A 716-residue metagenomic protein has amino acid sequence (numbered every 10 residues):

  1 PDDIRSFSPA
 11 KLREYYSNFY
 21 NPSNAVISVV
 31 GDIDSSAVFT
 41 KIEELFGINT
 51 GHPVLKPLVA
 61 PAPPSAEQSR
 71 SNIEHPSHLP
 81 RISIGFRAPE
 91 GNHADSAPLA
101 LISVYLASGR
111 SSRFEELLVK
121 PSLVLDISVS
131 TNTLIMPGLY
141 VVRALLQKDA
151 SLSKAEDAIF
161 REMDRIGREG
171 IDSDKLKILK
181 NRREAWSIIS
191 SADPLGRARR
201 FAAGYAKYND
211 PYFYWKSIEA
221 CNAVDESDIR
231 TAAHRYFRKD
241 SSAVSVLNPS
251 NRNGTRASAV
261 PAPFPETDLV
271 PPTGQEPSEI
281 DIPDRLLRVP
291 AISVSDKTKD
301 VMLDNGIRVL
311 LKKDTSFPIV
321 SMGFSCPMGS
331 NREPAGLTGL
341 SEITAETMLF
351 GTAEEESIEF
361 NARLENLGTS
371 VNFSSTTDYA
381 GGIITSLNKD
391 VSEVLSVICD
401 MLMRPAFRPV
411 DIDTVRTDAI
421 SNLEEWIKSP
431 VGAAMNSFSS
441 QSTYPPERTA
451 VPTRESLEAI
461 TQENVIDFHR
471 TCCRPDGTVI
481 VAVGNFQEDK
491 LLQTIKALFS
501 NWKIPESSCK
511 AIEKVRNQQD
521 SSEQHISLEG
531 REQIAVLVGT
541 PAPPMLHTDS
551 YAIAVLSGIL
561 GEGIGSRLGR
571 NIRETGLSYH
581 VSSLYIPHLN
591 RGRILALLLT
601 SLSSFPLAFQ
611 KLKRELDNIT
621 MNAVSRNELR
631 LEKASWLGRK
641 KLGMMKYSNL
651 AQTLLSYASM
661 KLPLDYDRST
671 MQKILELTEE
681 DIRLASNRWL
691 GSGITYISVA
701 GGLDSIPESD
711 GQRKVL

Functional and structural regions predicted by a protein language model:
P1-A25, S35, P57-A62, E90 (+10 more regions): Histidine-acidic residue clusters that define the catalytic metal-binding segment of zinc metallopeptidase domains
P1-D2, N24-V30, L79-E90, E116-A223 (+13 more regions): M16 family metallopeptidases and their MPP-like homologs
K11-L45, S241-S242, Q462-L498, G693-I697: Non-catalytic, conformational "gating/processing" segments within enzyme and secreted inhibitor domains
S17-F19, I73-P76, T131-L134, Y236 (+8 more regions): Replace "in large, NTP-powered and nucleic-acid-processing enzymes" with "in large, NTP-powered factors and other
D34-E74, E116, W215-S325, Q487-S527 (+1 more regions): Proteolytic maturation boundary segments
A66-P76, W186-I188, E425, D520-R531 (+1 more regions): Short, low-order "capping/linker" segments at domain edges
A97-P98, I102, A155-A158, A552 (+2 more regions): Short amphipathic alpha-helical coupling segments at ligand-binding clamshell hinges and other catalytic/signaling
